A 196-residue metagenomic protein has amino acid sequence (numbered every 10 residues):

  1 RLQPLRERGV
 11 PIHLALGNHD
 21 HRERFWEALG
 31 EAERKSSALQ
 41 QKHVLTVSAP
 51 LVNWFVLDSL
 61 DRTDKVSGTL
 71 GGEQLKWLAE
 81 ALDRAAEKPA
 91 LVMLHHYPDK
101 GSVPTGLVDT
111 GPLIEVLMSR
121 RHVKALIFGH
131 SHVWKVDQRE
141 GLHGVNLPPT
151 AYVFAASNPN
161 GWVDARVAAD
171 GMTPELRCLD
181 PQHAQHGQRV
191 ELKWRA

Functional and structural regions predicted by a protein language model:
R1-A79, D83-P89, D109-A125, D137-Y152 (+1 more regions): Extended active-site neighborhood of metal-dependent phosphoesterases/phosphodiesterases
G17-N18, H95, G129-H130: Active-site glycine-centered loops adjacent to acidic/histidine catalytic or metal-binding residues that shape
R22-F25, K100-V103, A184: Extracytoplasmic/secreted cell-surface and envelope-processing proteins
S59, S131, P149, L179-P181: Residues that form or immediately flank small-molecule/cofactor binding pockets and catalytic motifs
R62-T63, H96-K100, V133-W134: Short, catalytically relevant binding-site loops at active-site mouths
D83-G101: Short acidic, glycine-rich surface-loop motifs adjacent to enzyme active sites
V103-P104, V108-G111, F128-S131: Flexible, glycine-rich surface segments
R166-A196: A short C-terminal boundary segment appended to hydrolase-like catalytic domains
